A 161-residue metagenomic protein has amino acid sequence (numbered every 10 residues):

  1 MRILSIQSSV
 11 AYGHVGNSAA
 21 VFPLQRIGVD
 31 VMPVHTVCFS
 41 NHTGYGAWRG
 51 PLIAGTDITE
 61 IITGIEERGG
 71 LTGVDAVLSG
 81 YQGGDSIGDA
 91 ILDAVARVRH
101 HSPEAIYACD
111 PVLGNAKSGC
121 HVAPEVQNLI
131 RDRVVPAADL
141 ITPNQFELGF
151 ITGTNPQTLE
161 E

Functional and structural regions predicted by a protein language model:
M1, L24, Q145-G149: Intrinsic structural disorder
R2-C109, L113-K117: Conserved N-terminal subdomain of the carbohydrate kinase-like
C120-E161: Conserved phosphate/ATP/ADP-binding segment of small-molecule kinases
